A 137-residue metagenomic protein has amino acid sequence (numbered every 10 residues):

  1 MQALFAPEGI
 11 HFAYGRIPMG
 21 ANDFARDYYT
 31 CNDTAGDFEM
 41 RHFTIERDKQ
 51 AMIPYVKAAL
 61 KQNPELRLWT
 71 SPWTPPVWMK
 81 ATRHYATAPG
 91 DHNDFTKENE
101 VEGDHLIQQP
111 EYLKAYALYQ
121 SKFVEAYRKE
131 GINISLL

Functional and structural regions predicted by a protein language model:
M1-I134: N-terminal catalytic cores of secreted or lumenal carbohydrate-active enzymes
